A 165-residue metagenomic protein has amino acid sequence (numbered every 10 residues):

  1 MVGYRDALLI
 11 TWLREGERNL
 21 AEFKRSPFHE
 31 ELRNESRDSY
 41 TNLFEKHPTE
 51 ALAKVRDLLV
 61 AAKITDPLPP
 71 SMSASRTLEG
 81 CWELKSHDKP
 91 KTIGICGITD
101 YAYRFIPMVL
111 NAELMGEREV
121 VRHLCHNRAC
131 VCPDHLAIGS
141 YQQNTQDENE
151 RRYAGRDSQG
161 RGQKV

Functional and structural regions predicted by a protein language model:
V2-E119, N127-P133, A137-V165: Conserved recognition-core residues within compact binding domains
H123: Residue(s) in the substrate-gating loop at a strand-loop-helix junction that position the organic substrate next
